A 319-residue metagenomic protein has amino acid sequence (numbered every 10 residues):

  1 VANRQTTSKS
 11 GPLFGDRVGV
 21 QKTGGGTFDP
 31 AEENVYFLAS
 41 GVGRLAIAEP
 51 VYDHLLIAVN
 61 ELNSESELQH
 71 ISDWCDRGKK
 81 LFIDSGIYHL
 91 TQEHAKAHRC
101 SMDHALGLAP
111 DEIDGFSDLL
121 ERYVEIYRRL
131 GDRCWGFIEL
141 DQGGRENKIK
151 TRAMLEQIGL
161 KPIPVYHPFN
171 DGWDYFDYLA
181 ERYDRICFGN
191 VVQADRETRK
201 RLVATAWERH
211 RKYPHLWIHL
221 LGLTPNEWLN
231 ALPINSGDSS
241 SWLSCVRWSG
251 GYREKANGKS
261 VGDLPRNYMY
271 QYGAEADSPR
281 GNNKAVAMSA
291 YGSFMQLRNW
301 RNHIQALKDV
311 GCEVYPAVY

Functional and structural regions predicted by a protein language model:
A2-I149, A306, C312-Y319: Non-catalytic, usually N-terminal nucleic-acid engagement modules in DNA/RNA processing proteins
A2-T27, R247-Y319: C-terminal accessory extensions appended to soluble enzyme cores
P30-F37, Q157-I163, R209-L220: Short beta-strand/loop segments at the ligand-binding rim of alpha/beta enzyme cores
P50-L55, G78, Q157-K161, A180-C187 (+2 more regions): Glycine-enriched alpha-helix->loop->beta-strand junction motifs that scaffold or abut catalytic
N63-I71, G143-L155, N170-D174, Q193-W207 (+1 more regions): Active-site-adjacent beta->alpha loops and helix N-cap segments on the catalytic face of soluble alpha/beta enzymes
D84, P164, L232: Conserved, mostly hydrophobic/aromatic
Y166-F169, W217-E227: Glycine-rich beta-to-alpha transition loops that act as phosphate-gripper elements at the mouths of alpha/beta enzyme
N190-V192, T224-G258, V318-Y319: Glycine-rich phosphate-binding active-site loops on the catalytic face of alpha/beta enzymes
